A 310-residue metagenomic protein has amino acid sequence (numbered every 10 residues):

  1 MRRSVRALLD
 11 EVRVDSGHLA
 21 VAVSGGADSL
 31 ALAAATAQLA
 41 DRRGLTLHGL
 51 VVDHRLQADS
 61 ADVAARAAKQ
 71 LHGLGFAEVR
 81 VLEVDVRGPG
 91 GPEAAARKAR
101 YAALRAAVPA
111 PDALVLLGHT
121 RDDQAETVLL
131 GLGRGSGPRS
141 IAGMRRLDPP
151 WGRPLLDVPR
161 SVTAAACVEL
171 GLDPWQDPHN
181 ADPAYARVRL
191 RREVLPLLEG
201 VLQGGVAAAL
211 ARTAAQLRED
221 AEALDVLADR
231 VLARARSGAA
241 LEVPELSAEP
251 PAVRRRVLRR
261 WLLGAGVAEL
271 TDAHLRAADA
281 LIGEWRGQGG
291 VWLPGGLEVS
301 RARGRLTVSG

Functional and structural regions predicted by a protein language model:
M1-L195: Core alpha/beta nucleotide-donor-binding catalytic domains of modification enzymes
R2-D28, A40, H48, H54 (+5 more regions): AMP-forming adenylation/ATP pyrophosphatase catalytic core
P92, L202, V206-A209, E242 (+1 more regions): Residue-level recognition of alpha-helical structural elements
T120, L170-A215, E219, G290-P294 (+2 more regions): Mid-to-C-terminal catalytic subdomains of enzymes that bind/position adenosyl phosphate moieties or nucleic-acid
L132-G133, L155-V158, L198, L217 (+1 more regions): Generic structural signal for hydrophobic core residues of well-folded globular domains
R134, P138, G200-A207, E222 (+2 more regions): Alpha-helix boundary/capping and short turn/kink residues
